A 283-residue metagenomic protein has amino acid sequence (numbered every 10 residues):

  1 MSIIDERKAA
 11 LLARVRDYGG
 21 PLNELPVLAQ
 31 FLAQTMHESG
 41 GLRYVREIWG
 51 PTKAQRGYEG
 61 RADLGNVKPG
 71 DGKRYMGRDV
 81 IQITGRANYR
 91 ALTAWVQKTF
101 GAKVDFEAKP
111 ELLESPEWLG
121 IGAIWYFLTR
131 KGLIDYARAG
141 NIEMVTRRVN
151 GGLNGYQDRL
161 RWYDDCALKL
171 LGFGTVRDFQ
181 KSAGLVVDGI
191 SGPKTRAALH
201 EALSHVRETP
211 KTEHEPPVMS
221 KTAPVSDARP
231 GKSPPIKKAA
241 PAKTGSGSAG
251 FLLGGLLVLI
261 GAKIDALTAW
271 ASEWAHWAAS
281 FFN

Functional and structural regions predicted by a protein language model:
M1-A10, F31-Y126: Peptidoglycan-targeting cell-wall enzymes and recognition modules
M1-S2, D17-P21, Q30, G70 (+3 more regions): Second-shell loop/turn segments in exported
G19-F31, Y44-E47, L133-T146, V187: Surface-exposed patches in mature extracellular/periplasmic domains of secreted proteins
T35-E38, Y136-G155, V176, K181-A183 (+1 more regions): Acidic helix/loop microenvironments that form the catalytic cleft of cell-wall polysaccharide enzymes
H37-E47, L133, G152-R159, V186 (+1 more regions): Secretory-pathway/luminal and periplasmic proteins that interact with or process carbohydrate-rich
E111-G120, F127-D165, T244-F251: Long, repeat-rich segments with strong aromatic
L171-M219: Short acidic, glycine/serine/threonine-rich helix-capping segments at coil-helix boundaries
V206-N283: Cationic, hydrophobic amphipathic alpha-helical membrane-interacting segments
